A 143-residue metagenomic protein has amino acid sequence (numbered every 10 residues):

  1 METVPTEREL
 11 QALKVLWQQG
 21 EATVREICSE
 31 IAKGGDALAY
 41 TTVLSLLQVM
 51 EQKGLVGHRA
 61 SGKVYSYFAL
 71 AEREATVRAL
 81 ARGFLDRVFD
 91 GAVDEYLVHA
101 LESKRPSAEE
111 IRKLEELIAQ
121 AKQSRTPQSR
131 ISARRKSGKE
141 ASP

Functional and structural regions predicted by a protein language model:
T3-T6, S61-L80: Short, cationic-aromatic polyanion-contact patches
P5, V15-T23: Short capping segments at the starts of secondary-structure elements
L10-K14: Pre-recognition alpha-helix immediately N-terminal to the DNA-recognition helix within helix-turn-helix or winged-helix
A22-I31: Short acidic, hydrophobic short linear motifs in intrinsically disordered regions
L44-Q48: Short, hydrophobic-biased segments on the C-terminal half of alpha helices that form "recognition helices"
G54: Glycine-centered, phosphate/nucleic-acid-interacting loop/turn motifs that mediate DNA/RNA or nucleotide
A71-V98: Conserved segment of winged-helix/HTH DNA-binding domains
A79, V98, E102-P143: C-terminal regulatory/oligomerization modules of transcriptional regulators
